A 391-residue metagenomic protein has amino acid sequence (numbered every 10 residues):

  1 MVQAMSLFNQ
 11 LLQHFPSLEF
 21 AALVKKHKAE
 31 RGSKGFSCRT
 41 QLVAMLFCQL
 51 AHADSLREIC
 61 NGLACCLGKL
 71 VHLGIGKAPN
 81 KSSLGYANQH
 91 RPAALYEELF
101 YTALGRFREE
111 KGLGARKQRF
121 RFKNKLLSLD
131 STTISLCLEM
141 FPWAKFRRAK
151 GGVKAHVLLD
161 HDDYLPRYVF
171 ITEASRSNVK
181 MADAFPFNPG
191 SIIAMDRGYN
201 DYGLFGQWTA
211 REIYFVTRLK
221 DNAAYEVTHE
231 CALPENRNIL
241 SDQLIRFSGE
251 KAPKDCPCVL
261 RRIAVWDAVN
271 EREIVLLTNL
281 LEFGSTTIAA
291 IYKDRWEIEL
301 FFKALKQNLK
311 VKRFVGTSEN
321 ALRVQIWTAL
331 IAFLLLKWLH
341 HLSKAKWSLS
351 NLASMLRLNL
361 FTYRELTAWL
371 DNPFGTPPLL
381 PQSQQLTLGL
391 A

Functional and structural regions predicted by a protein language model:
M1-E58, G62, R91, E98-L99 (+3 more regions): Single, function-defining residue in the core of a domain
L73-R91: Major-groove recognition helix of helix-turn-helix-like DNA-binding domains
S82-Y86, R106-K111, P373-L379: Short alpha-helical linear motifs
A87-G114, K125: Internal glycine-rich, Lys/Arg-flanked active-site/core loops of soluble domains
